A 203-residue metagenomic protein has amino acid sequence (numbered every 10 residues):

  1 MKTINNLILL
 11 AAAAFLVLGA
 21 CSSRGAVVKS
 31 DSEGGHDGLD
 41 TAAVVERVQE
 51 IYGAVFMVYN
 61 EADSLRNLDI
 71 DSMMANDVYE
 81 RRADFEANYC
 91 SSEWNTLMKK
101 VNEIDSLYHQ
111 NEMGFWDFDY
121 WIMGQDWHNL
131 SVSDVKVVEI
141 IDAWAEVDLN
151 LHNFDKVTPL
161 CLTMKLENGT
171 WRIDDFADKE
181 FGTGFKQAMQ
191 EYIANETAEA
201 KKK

Functional and structural regions predicted by a protein language model:
M1-L9: Bacterial N-terminal signal peptides that target proteins for export
V17-A20: C-terminal motif of bacterial Sec signal peptides marking the signal peptidase cleavage site
S22-R24: Bacterial signal peptide processing site
D37-V48, A75-Y79, A83, A87-C90 (+3 more regions): Solvent-exposed, acidic/flexible segments
G38-E61, D69: Short, aromatic-enriched amphipathic alpha-helices that serve as compact interaction elements
T41, D63-S64, S72, S106: Coil residues (strongly favoring Ser/Thr
R82-F154: Surface-exposed, charged secondary-structure patches
E139-C161, E167, I173-K203: Low-complexity, intrinsically disordered terminal/linker segments enriched in charged and Gly/Pro repeats
